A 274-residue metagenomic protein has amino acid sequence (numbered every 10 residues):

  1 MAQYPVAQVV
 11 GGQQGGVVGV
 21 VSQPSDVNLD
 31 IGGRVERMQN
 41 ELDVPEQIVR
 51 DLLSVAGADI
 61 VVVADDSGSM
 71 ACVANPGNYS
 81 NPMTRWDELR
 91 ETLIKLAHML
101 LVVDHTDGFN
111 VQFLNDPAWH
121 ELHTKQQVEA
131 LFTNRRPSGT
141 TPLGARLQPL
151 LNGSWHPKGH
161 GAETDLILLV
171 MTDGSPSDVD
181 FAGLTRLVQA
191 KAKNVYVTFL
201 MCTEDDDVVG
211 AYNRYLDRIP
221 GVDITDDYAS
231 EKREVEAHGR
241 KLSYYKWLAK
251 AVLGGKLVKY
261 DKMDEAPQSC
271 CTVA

Functional and structural regions predicted by a protein language model:
M1-L29, R233-V235, Y245, A251-A274: Intrinsically disordered cytoplasmic terminal tails of membrane proteins
G16-Y79: Acidic, polar low-complexity linker/tail segments
R50-S54, M99-V103, L151-E163, R186-Q189: Surface-exposed acidic, glycine-flexible loop patches that form ligand/cofactor-binding and adhesion interfaces
G57-A58, G68-G108: …and closely analogous acidic/polar surface helices at protein-protein or active-site interfaces in A-domain-like
D59-V61, T164-L169: Structural motif
W119-D165, P176-V179, C202-G210: Von Willebrand factor
Q126-F132, D205-G255: Von Willebrand factor A/integrin I-like adhesion domains
S138, G174-I219, D223-T225: VWA/integrin I-like adhesion module and closely mimicked acidic/polar interface patches used
